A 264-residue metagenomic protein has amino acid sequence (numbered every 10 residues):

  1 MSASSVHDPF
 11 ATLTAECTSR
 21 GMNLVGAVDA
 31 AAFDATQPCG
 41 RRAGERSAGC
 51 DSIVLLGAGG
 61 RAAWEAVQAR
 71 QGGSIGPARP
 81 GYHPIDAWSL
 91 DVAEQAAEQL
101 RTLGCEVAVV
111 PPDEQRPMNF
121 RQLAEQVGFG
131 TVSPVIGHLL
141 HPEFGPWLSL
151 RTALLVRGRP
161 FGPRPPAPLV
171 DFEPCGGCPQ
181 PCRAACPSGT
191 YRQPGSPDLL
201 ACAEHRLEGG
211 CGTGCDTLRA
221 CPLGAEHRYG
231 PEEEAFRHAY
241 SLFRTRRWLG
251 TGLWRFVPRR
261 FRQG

Functional and structural regions predicted by a protein language model:
M1-P174, L207, T213, Y229-G264: Auxiliary alpha/beta "docking" domains used to position bulky ligands
H83, F172-R192, D198-H227: Local cysteine-cluster metal-coordination motifs and their immediate loop/turn environment, predominantly Fe-S cluster
L148, S196-P197: Short glycine/proline-enriched turns and hinge-like loops at secondary-structure junctions
